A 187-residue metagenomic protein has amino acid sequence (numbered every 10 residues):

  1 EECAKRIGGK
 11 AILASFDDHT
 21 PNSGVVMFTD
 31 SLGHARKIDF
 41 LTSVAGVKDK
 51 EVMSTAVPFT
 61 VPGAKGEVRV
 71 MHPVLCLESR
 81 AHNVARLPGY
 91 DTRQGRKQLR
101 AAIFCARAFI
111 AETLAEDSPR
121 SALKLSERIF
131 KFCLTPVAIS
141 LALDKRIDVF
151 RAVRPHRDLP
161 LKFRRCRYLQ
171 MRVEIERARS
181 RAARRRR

Functional and structural regions predicted by a protein language model:
E1-R187: Compositionally biased terminal segments of proteins
